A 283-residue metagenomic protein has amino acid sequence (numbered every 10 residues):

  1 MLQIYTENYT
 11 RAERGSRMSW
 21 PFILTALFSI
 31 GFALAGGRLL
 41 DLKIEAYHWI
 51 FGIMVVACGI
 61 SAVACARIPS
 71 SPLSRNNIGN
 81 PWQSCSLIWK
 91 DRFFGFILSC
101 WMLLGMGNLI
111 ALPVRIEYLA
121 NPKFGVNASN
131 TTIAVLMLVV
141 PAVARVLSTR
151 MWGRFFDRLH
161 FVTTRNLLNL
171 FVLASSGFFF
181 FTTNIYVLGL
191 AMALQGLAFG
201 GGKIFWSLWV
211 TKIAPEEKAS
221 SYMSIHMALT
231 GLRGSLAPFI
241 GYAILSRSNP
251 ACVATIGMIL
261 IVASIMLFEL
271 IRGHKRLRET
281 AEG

Functional and structural regions predicted by a protein language model:
M1-L40, H48-C58, A64-A66, F96 (+3 more regions): Substrate-agnostic recognition of the 12-TM MFS/MFS-like secondary transporter fold
R38-V55, L245-I261: A membrane-interface helix-boundary motif in multi-pass transporters
V55, T163-F178, M258: Structural signature of the two symmetry-related core transmembrane helices
A62-I78, E269-A281: Helix-loop junctions on the cytosolic side of multi-pass membrane transporters, especially the intracellular loop
C65, F178-F179, Q195, L267-F268: MFS-fold secondary transporters
S70-S99, G283: Juxtamembrane intracellular "pre-TM" segments in multi-pass secondary transporters
P113-T132: Short amphipathic helix-loop junctions that connect adjacent transmembrane helices in Major Facilitator Superfamily/SLC
F180-A191: Helix-loop junctions at membrane interfaces in 12-TM secondary transporters
